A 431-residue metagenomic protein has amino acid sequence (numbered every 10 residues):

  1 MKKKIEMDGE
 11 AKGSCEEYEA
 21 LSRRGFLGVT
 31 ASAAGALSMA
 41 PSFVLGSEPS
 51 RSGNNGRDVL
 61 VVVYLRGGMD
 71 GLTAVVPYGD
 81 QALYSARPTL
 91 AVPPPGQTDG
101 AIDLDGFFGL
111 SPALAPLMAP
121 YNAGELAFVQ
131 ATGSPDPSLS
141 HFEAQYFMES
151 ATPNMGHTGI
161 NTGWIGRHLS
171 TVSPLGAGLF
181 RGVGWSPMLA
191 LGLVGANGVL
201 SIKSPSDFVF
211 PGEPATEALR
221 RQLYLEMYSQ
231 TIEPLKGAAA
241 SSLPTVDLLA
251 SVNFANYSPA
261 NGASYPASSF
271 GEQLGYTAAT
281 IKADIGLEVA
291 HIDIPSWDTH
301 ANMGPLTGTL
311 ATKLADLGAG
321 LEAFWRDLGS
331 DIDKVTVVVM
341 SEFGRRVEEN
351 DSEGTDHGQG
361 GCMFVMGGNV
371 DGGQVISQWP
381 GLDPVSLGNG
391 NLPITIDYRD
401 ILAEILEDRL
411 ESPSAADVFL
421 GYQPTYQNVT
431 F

Functional and structural regions predicted by a protein language model:
K2-D327, E348, C362-F431: Feature for exported/extracytoplasmic and membrane-associated proteins, marking the mature portion
L321, W325-S352: Metal-dependent active-site segment of extracytoplasmic phospho-/sulfohydrolases and closely related
E353-G354, I396: Short Gly/Pro-enriched turn/cap motifs at secondary-structure boundaries
G358: Conserved active-site-proximal phosphate/metal-binding subdomains
